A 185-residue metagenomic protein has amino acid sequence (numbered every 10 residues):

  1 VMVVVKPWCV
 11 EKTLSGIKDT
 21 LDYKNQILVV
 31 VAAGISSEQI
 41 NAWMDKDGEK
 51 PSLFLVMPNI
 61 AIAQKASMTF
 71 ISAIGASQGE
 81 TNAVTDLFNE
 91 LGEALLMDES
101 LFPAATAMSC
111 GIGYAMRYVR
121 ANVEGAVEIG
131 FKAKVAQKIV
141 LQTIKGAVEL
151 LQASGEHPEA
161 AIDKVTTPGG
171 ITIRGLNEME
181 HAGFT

Functional and structural regions predicted by a protein language model:
V1-I71: Rossmann-like NAD(P)(H) cofactor-binding subdomain of soluble oxidoreductases
V10, K132-I139, A161, T172: Small-residue helix-packing motif on alpha-helices
E11-S15, E38, N82, E124 (+1 more regions): Alpha-helical elements of the RecA-like P-loop NTPase motor core of helicases
K24, E90-L91, P168: Structured helix-beta-strand junction loops
Q39-S52, M68-A105, G113-G155: Internal alpha-helical scaffold of NAD(P)-dependent oxidoreductase catalytic cores
L141, K145-T185: NAD(P)-dependent Rossmann-like dehydrogenase/reductase catalytic/cofactor-binding core
